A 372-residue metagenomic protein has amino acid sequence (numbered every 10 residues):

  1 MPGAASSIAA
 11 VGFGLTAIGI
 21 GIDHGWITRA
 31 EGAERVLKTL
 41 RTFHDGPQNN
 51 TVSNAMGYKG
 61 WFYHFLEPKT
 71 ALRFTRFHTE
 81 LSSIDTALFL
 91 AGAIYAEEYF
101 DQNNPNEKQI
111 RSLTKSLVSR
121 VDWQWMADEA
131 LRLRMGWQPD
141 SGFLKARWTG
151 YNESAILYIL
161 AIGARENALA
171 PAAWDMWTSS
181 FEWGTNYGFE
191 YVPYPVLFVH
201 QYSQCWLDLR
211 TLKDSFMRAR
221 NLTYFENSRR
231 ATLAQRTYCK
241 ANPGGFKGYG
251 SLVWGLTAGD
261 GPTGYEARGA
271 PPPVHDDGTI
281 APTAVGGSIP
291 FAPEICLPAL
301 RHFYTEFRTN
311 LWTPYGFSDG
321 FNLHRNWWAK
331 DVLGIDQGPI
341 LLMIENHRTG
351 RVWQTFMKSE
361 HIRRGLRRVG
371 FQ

Functional and structural regions predicted by a protein language model:
M1-Q372: Ser/Thr/Asn(+Pro)-rich, low-complexity disordered segments
